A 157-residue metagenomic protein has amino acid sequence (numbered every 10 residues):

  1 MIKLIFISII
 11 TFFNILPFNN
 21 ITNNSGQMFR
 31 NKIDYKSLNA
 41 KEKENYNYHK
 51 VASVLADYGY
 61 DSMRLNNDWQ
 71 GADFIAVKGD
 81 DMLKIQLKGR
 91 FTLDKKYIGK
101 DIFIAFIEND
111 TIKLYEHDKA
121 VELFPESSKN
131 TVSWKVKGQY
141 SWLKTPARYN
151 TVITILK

Functional and structural regions predicted by a protein language model:
M1-K3: Positively charged n-region of N-terminal signal peptides that target proteins for export
I5-Q70, I75-K157: Mixed-charge (Asp/Glu-Lys/Arg
